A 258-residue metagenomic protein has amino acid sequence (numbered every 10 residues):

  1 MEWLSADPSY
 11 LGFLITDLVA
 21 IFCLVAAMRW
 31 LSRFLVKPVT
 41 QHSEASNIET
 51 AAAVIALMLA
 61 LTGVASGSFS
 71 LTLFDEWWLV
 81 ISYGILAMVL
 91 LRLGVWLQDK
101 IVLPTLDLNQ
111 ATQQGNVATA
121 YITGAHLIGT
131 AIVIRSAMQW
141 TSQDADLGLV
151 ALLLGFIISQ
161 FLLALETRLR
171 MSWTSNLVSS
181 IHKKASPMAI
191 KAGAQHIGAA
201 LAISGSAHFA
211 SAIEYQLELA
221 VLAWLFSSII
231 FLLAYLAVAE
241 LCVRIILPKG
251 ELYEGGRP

Functional and structural regions predicted by a protein language model:
W3-L4, V36, L61-D75, V102 (+4 more regions): Transmembrane helix-loop junctions in multi-pass membrane proteins
P8-L24, D75-R92, D144-L163, Q216-Y235: Alpha-helical transmembrane segments
L11, Q41, H182-I190, E214-P258: C-terminal transmembrane helix-loop-helix hairpin of multi-pass membrane proteins
F22-K37, I85-P104, I158-T174, L232-P248: Membrane-water interface of transmembrane alpha-helices
V39-A52, D107-I122, L177-A192, E251-P258: Membrane-interface segments at loop-to-transmembrane junctions
N47-S68, I122-V133, G193-G205: A generic, lipid-embedded transmembrane alpha helix
L73-S82, K100-T123, Q143-V150, L177-S180: Membrane-interface helix-loop-helix junctions at boundaries between adjacent transmembrane segments
R135-Q143, L147-L163, N176, K183-E214 (+2 more regions): Surface-exposed interaction/gating patches
